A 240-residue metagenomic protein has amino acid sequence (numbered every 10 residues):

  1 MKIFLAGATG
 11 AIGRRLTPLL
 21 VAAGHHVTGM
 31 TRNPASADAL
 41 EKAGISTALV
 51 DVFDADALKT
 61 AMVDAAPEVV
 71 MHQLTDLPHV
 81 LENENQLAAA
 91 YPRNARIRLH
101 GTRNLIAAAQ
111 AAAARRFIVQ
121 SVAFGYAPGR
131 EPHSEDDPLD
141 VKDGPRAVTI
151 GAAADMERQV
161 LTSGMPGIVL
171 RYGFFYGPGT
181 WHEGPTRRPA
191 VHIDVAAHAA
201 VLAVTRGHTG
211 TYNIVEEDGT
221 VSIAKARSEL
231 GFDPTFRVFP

Functional and structural regions predicted by a protein language model:
I3-H26: N-terminal Rossmann NAD(P)H-binding glycine-rich loop of SDR-like oxidoreductase domains
T28, A48, I168: Conserved beta-strand positions in the Rossmann-like core of class I SAM-dependent methyltransferases
R32-E41, I45-H100: NAD(P)H-binding glycine-rich loop region in Rossmannoid oxidoreductase-like domains and their noncatalytic homologs
S46, V50, A55, T205 (+1 more regions): C-terminal amphipathic/interface module of NAD(P)-dependent oxidoreductases and related NAD-binding regulators
L81-G144: Conserved Rossmann-fold NAD(P)-dependent oxidoreductase catalytic core, especially the SDR/UDP-sugar
G101-L105, A109, M156, V160 (+1 more regions): Hydrophobic positions on the long internal alpha-helix of Rossmann-like NAD(P)-dependent oxidoreductase domains
R116, Q120-F124, K142, D155-P178: Conserved beta-loop-beta element that borders a ligand/cofactor-binding pocket
F175-G179, R187-Y212, E216-E217, S228: Alpha-helical substrate-binding/gating segment
